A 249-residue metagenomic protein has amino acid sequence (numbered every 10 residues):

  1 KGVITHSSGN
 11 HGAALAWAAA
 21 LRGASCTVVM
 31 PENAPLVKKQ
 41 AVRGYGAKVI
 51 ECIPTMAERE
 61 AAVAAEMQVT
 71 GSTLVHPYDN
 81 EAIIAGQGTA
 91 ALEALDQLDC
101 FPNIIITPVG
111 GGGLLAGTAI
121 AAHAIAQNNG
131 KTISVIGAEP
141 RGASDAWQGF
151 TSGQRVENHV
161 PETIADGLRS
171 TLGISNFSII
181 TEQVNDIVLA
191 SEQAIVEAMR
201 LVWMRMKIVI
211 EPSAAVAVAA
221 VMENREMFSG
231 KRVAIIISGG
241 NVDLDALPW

Functional and structural regions predicted by a protein language model:
K1-W249: PLP-dependent amino-acid enzyme catalytic core
